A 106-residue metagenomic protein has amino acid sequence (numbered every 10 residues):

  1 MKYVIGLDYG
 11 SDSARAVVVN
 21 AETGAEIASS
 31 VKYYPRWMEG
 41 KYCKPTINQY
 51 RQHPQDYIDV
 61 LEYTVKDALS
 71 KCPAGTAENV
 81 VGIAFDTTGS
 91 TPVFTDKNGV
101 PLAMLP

Functional and structural regions predicted by a protein language model:
M1-M104: N-terminal glycine/serine-rich phosphate-binding loop of ATP-dependent small-molecule kinases, especially carbohydrate
